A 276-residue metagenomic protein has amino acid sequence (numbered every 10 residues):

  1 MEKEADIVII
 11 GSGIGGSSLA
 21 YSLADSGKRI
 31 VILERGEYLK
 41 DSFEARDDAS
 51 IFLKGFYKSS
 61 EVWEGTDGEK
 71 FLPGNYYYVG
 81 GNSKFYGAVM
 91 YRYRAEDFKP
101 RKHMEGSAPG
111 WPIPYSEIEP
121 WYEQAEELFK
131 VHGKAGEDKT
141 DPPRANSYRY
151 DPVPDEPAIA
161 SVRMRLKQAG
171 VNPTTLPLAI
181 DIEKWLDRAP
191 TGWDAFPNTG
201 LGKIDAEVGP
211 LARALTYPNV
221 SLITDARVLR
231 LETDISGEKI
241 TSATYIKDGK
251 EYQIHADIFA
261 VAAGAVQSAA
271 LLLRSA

Functional and structural regions predicted by a protein language model:
M1, R213-A214, Y252: Structural alpha-helical scaffold elements that stabilize or flank donor/cofactor-binding regions in carbohydrate
M1-S107, P112-E123, A226, Y245: N-terminal glycine-rich phosphate/pyrophosphate-binding loop and immediately adjacent elements
I7-V8, R29-V31, Y76, S83 (+4 more regions): Beta-sheet entry/capping signal
S17, N198-L201, E238: Aromatic-residue-lined binding/catalytic grooves and analogous aromatic/hydrophobic interfacial grooves in multimeric
S17-Y21, V208, A269, L273: Short, hydrophobic alpha-helix immediately C-terminal to the catalytic nucleophile
L19-A20, G209-A212, V228-R230, G249-K250: Generic recognition of flexible, low-complexity loop/linker segments
D25, G36-D41, R46, Y217 (+3 more regions): Glycine-rich loop(s) and the adjacent beta-strand/alpha-helix scaffold that form part
K102-R227: Conserved redox-cofactor binding core of oxidoreductases
